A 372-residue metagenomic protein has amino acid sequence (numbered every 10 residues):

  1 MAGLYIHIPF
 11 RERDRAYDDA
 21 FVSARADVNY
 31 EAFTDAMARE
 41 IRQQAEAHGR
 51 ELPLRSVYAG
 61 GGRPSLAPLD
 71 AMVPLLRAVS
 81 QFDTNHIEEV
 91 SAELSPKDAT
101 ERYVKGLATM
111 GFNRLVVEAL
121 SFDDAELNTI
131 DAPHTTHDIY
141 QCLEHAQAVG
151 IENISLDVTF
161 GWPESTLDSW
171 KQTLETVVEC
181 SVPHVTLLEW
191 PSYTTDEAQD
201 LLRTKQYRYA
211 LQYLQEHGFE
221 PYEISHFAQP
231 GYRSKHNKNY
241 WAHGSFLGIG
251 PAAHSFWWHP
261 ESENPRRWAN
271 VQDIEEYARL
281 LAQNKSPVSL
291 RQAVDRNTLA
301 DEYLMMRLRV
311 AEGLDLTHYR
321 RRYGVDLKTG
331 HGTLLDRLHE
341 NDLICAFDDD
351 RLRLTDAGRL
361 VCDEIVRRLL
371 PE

Functional and structural regions predicted by a protein language model:
M1-G3, D19-A47, P53-V325: C-terminal scaffold of the Radical SAM
H7-V22: Local cysteine-cluster metal-coordination motifs and their immediate loop/turn environment, predominantly Fe-S cluster
R11, H254, R359: Short, glycine-/Ser/Thr-/acidic-enriched flexible segments
H259-E261, N341, E364-V366: A short, polar/proline- and glycine-enriched secondary-structure boundary/capping micro-motif
V325-R337: Short amphipathic alpha-helical interaction segments
H339-D349: A short, conserved structural fragment
D350-T355: Minor-groove-contacting beta-hairpin "wing" of winged helix-turn-helix DNA-binding domains
A357-E372: Short, amphipathic alpha-helical interaction segments positioned at domain boundaries
